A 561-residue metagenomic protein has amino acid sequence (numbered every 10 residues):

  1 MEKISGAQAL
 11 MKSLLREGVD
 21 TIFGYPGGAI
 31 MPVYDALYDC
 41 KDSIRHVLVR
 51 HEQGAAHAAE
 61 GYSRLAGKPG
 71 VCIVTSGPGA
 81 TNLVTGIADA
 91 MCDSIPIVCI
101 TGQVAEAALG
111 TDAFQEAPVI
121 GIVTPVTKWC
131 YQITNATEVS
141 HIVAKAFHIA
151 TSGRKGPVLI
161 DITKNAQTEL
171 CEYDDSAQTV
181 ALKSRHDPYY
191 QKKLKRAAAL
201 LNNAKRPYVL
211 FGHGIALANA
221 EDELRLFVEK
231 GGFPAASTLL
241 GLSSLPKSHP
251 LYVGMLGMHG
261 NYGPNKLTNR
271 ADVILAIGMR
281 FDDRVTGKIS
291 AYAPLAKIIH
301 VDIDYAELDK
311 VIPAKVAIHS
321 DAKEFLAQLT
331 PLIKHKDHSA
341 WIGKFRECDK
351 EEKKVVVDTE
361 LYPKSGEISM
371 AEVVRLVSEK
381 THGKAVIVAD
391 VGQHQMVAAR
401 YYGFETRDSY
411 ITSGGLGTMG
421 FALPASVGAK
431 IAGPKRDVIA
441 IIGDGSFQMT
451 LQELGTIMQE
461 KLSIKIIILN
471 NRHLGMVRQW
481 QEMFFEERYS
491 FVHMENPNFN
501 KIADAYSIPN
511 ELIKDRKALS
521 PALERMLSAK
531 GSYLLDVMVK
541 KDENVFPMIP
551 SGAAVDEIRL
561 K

Functional and structural regions predicted by a protein language model:
A7-M11, L15, D20, G28 (+3 more regions): Active-site diphosphate/adenylate-binding microenvironment
Q8-V19, G61-G67, M91, I149-R154 (+6 more regions): Glycine-rich phosphate/diphosphate-binding loops that line cofactor/substrate pockets in enzymes
D20-T21, R64-T75, A80-T101, T124-S176 (+5 more regions): Structural signature of the thiamine diphosphate
M31-E106, G263-I274, G278-D282, M396-L474: Thiamine diphosphate
R64, H213-I299, E405-K435, Q448-L451 (+2 more regions): Glycine-rich, anion-gripping cofactor-binding loops and their flanking helix/strand elements in enzyme active sites
I100, A108-G110, F114-Q115, D309-V311 (+4 more regions): Thiamine diphosphate
T101-I142, G241-R346: Glycine-rich, acidic loop regions that bind phosphate or pyrophosphate groups
T137, Y173-D175, A199, L295-V391 (+3 more regions): Phosphate/pyrophosphate-binding active-site segments
